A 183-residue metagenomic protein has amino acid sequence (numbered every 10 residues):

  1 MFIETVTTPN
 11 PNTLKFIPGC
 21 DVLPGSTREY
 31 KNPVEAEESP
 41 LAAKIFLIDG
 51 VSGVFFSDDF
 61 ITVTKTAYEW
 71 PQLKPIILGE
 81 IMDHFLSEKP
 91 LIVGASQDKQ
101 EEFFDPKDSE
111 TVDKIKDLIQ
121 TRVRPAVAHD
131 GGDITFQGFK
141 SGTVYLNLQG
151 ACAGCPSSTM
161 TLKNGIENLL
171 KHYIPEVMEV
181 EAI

Functional and structural regions predicted by a protein language model:
M1-I183: Domain-level signature for proteins that mediate thiol-based redox and metal-cofactor handling
